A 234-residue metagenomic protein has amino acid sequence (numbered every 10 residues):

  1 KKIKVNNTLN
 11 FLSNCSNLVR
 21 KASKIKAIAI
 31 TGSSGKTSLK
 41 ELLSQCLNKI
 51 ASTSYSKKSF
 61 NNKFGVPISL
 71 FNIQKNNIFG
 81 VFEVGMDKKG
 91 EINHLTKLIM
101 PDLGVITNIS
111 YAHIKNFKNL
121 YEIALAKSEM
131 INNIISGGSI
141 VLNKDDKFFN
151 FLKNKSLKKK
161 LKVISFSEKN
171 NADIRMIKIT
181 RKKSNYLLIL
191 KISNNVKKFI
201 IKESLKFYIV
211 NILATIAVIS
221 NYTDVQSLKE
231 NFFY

Functional and structural regions predicted by a protein language model:
V5, S56, N143-K144, F166-K169 (+1 more regions): Conserved beta-strand termini and adjacent loop/short-helix elements that scaffold enzyme active sites in alpha/beta
L9-K144, F148-K159, A217-S220: Phosphate-binding loop of NTP-binding sites
L120-A124, L157, L161-Y234: Adenine nucleotide phosphate-binding catalytic loops in nucleotide-utilizing enzymes
